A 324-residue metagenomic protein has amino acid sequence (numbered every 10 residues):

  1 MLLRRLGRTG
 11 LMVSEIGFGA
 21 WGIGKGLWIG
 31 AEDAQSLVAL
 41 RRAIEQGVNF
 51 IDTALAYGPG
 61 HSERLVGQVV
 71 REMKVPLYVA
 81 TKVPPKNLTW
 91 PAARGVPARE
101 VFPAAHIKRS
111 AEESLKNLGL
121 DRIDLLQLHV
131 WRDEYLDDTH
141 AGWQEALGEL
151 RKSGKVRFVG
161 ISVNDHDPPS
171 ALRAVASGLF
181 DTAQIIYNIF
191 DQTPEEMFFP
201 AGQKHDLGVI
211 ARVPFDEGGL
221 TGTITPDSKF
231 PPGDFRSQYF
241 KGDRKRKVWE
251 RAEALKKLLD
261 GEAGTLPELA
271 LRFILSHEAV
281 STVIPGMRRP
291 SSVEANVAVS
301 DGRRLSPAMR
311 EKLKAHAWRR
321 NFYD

Functional and structural regions predicted by a protein language model:
M1-Y78: N-terminal binding-site loop/beta-alpha segment at the start of enzyme catalytic domains that lines or forms
L6, F18, S36, I51 (+11 more regions): Conserved, mostly hydrophobic/aromatic
T9-L27, A80-A98, L125-Q127: N-terminal small/glycine-rich loop or linker at the start of catalytic domains across soluble metabolic enzymes
G22-A34, A93-H106, E134-L136: Active-site mouth loops of central-metabolism enzymes
G30-A43, V101-L118, D165-A174: Short, acidic/polar
T53-A54, K82, I161-S162: Structural motif
P59, W131-D324: Beta/alpha (TIM)-barrel catalytic core signal, keyed to glycine-rich beta->alpha loops juxtaposed to Asp/Glu that bind
L115-E134: Active-site groove signature of glycoside hydrolases
